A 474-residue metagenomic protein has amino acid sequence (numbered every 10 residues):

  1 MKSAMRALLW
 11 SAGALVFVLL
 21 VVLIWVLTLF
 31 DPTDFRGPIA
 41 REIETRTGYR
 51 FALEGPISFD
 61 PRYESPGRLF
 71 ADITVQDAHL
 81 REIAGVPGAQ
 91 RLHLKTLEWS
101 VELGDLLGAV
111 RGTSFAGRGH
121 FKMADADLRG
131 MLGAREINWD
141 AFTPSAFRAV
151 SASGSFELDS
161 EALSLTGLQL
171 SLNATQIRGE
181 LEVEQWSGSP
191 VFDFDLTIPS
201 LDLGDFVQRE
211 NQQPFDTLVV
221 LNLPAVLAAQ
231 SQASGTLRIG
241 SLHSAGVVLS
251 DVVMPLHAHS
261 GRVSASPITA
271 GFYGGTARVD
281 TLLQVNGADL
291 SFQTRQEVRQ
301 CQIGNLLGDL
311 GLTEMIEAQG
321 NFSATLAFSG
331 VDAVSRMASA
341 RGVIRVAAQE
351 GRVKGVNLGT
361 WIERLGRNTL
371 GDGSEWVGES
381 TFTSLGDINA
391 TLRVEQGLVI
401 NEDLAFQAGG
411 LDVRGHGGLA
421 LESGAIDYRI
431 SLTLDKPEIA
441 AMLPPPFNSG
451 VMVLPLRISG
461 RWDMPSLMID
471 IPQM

Functional and structural regions predicted by a protein language model:
A4-F59, G104-L106, R135-E136, D140 (+5 more regions): Extracellular/lumenal and peripheral-membrane lipid-interaction modules
V22-G112, R148: Terminal hydrophobic membrane-targeting helix
R46-T47, T217-Q230: N-terminal leader/targeting segments and the immediate start of mature chains
F70-A84, T113-A162, G167-Q176, S187-P214 (+2 more regions): Small-residue helix/turn framework positions
R91-H93, V248, S264: Conserved beta-strand immediately N-terminal to the Walker
D470-M474: Interface/linker segment at the passenger-translocator junction of Type V secretion outer-membrane proteins
